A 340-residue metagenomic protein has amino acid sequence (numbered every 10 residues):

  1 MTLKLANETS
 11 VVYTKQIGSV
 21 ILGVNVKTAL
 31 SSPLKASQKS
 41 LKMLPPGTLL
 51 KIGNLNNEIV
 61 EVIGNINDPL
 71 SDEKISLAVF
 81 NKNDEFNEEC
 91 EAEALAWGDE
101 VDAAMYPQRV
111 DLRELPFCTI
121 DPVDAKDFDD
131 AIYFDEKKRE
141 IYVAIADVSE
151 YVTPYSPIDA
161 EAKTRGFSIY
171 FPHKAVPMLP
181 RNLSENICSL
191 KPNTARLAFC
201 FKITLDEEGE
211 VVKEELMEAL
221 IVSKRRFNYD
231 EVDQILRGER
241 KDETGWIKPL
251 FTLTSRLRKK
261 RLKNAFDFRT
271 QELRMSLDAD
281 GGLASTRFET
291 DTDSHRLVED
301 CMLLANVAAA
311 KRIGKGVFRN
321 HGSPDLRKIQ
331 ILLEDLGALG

Functional and structural regions predicted by a protein language model:
M1-I145, S149-A195, R226-F227, D233-Q234 (+1 more regions): Charge-lined substrate channels and their catalytic hotspots, especially those that engage the 3′ end of RNA
V62, E218-A219, D267-G281, G316-L332: A glycine-rich phosphate-binding loop feature that marks nucleotide/adenosyl-phosphate handling sites
D68-P69, R196, E210-K213, R225-R226 (+4 more regions): Intrinsically disordered or highly flexible coil/loop and linker segments, enriched in small and charged/polar residues
E136, V148-E150, E207, E239-D242 (+2 more regions): A generic structural motif
E136-K138, L205-E210, L277-G281: Short acidic-glycine loop/turn motifs at beta-strand connectors
I169-L262: Conserved catalytic alpha/beta cores of large enzymes that bind or transform nucleotide phosphates and polynucleotides
L179, K224-R237, D278-R287, A310-V317: Short acidic (Asp/Glu) and glycine-rich catalytic loops that position anionic groups and cofactors
G282-G340: Extended, well-ordered alpha-helical scaffold/bundle regions in very large, multi-domain proteins
